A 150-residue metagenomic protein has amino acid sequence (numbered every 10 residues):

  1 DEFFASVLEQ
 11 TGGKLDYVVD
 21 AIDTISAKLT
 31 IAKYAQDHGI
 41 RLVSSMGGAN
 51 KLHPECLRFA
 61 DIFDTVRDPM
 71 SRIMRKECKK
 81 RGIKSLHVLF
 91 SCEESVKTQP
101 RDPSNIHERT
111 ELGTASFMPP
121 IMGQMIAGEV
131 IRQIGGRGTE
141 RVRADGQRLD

Functional and structural regions predicted by a protein language model:
D1, L52-H53, S95-T98: Generic structural signal for helix capping and beta-alpha/helix-loop junctions
D1-G13: Short amphipathic alpha-helix with an adjacent loop that forms part of the alpha/beta core around
S6-V7, D20, D37, P120: Generic signature of intrinsically disordered, low-complexity segments enriched in small/polar residues
Q10-K14, A27, L42, D64-D150: Glycine-rich phosphate/adenylate-binding loop
Y17-D61: ADP-ribose/adenylate-binding Rossmann-like module
